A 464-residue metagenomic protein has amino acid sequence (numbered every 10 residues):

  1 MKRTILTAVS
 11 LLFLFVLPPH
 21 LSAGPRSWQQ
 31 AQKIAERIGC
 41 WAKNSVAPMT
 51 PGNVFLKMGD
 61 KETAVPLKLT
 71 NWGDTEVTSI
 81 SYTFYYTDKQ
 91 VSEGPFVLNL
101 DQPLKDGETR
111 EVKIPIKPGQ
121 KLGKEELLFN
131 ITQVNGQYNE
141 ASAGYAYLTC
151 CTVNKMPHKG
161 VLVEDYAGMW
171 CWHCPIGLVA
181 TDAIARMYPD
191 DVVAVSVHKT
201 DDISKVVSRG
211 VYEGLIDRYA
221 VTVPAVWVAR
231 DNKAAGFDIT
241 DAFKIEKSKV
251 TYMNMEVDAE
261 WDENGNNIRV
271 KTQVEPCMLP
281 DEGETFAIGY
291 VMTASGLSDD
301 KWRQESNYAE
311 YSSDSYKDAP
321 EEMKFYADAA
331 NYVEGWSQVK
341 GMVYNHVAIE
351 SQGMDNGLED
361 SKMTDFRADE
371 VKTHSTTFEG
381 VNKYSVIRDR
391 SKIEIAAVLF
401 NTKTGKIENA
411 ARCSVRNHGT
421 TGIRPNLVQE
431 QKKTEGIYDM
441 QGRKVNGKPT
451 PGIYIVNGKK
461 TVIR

Functional and structural regions predicted by a protein language model:
M1, C171, V226, T420-N426 (+2 more regions): Terminal processing/anchoring signals of secreted or surface-associated proteins and related intramolecular
M1-W28: Bacterial Sec-dependent N-terminal signal peptides
R3, I453-R464: C-terminal tail/sorting-segment detector
A31, A35, G39-P48, G52-F55 (+3 more regions): Short, conserved sequence motifs used for protein processing/export or organelle targeting and for catalysis
E36-M49, C150-V161, S414-Q441: Residue-level detector of functionally pivotal "anchor" positions at catalytic/ligand-binding pockets or at interdomain
Q90-Q120: Intrinsically disordered, low-complexity Pro/Gly/Ser/Thr-rich segments with frequent PxxP/GP/PP motifs and embedded
Q120-K155, E394-A411: Terminal connector regions
V153-V192, V197: Local sequence-structure signature of Cys/Sec-based thiol-disulfide redox active-site neighborhoods
